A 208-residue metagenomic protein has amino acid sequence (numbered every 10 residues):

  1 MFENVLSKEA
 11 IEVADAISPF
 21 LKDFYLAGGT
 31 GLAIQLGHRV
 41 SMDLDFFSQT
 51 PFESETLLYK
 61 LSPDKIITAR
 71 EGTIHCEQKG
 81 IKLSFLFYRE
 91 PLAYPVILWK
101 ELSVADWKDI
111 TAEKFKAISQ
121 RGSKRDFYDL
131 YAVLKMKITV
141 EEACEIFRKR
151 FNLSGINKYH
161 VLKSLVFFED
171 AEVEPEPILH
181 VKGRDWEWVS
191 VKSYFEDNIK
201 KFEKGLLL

Functional and structural regions predicted by a protein language model:
M1-L208: Compositionally biased terminal segments of proteins
